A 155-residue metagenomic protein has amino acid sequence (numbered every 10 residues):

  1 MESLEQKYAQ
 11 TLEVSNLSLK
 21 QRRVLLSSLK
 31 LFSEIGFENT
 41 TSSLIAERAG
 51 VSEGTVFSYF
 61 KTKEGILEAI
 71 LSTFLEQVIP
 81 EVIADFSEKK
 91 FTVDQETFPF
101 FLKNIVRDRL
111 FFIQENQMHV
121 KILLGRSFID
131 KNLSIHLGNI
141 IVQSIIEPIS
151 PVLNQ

Functional and structural regions predicted by a protein language model:
M1-L19, F86-K89: N-terminal intrinsically disordered/low-complexity leader segments
Q21, L29, S33, F57 (+5 more regions): Solvent-exposed, non-membrane alpha-helical residues enriched in polar/charged side chains
Q21-R22, S42, E64, E68 (+5 more regions): Short, structured helix-loop boundary elements
R23, L31-G65, A69-I70: Helix-turn-helix
S42, S72-V78, I83: Short, basic, alpha-helical segments at the C-terminal edge of helix-turn-helix-like DNA-binding modules
A69, A84-E115: Hydrophobic alpha-helical connector segments
F100, F111-M118, I122-L124, K131-Q155: Amphipathic alpha-helical packing segments from all-alpha helical-bundle domains
